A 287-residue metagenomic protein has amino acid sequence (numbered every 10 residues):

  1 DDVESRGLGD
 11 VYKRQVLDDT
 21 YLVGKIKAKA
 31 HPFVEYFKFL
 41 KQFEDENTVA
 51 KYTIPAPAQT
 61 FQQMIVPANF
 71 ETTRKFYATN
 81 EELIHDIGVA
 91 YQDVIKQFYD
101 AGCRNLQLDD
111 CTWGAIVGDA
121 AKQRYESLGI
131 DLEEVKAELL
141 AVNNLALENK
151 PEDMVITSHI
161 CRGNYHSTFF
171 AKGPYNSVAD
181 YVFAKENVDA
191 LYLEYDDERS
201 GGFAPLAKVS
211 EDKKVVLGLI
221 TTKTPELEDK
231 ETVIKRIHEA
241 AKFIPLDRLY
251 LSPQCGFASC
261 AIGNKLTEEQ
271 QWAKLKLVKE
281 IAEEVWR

Functional and structural regions predicted by a protein language model:
D1-Y12: Single conserved hydrophobic/aromatic residue that forms the stacking wall/gate of nucleotide- or nucleobase-binding
K13-F37: A gly/proline- and charged-residue-enriched helix-loop-helix capping module
Y21-K27, P67-H85, V117-A137, H166-A190 (+3 more regions): Glycine-rich tight-turn/loop motif centered on a GG-T
V34-V49, V89-N105, L139-P151, F203-A207 (+1 more regions): Short amphipathic alpha-helices and their capping/turn segments at secondary-structure boundaries
F43-D45, G129-D153, K274-E284: Alpha-helix-loop-beta-strand connector modules within alpha/beta enzyme cores
D45, G163, S177-R287: Catalytic-face loop-and-helix region of soluble metabolic enzyme cores
Y52-I54, A101-D110, I156-I160, L249-Q254: Short beta-strand segments at enzyme active-site cores
T53-V66, D109-G114, G256: Short glycine-enriched loops at secondary-structure junctions
